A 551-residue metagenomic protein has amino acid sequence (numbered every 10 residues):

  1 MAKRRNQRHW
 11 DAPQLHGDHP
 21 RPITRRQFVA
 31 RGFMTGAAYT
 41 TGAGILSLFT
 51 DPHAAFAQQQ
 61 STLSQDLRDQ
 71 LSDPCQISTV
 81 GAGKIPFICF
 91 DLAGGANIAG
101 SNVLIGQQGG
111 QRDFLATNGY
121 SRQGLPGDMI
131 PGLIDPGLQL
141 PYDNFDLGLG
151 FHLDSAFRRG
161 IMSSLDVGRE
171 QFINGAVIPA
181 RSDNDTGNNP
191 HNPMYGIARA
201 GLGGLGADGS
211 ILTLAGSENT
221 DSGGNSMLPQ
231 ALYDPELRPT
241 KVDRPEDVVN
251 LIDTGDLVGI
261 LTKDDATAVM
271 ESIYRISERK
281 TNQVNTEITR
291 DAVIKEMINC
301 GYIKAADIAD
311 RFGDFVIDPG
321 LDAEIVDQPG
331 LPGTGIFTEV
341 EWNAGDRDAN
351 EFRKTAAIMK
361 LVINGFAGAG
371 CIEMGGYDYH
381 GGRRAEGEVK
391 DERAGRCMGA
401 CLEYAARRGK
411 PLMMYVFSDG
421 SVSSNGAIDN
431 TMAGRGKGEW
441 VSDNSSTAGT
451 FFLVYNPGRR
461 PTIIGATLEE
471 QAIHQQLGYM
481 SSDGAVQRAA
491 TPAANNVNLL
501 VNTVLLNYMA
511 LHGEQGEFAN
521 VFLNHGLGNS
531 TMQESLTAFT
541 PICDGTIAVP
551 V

Functional and structural regions predicted by a protein language model:
M1-Q27: N-terminal secretory signal peptides
H19-V29, D51-A54, Q60-S64, R68: Twin-arginine (Tat) signal peptide motif
F28-F56: N-terminal export signals
Q58-L104: N-terminal module-boundary/linker segments of secreted carbohydrate-active enzymes
S101-L115: Short Gly/aromatic-enriched secondary-structure transition segments
V103, I130-L147, G376-V551: Feature marks hydrolase-like catalytic cores characterized by long aromatic- and Gly/Pro-rich stretches
P131-V269: Extracytoplasmic mature domains of secreted/periplasmic and thylakoid-lumen proteins
Y274-Y404: Anion-binding catalytic surfaces of enzymes that hydrolyze or transfer phosphate/sulfate esters
